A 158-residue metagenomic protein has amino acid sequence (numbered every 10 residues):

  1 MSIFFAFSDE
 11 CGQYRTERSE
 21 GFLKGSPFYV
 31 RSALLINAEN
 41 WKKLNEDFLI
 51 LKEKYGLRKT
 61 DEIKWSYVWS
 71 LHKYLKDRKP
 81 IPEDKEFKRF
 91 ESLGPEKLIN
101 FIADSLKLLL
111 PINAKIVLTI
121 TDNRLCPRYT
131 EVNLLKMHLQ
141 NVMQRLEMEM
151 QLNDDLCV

Functional and structural regions predicted by a protein language model:
M1-V158: Phosphate-ester processing/binding pockets and catalytic centers
